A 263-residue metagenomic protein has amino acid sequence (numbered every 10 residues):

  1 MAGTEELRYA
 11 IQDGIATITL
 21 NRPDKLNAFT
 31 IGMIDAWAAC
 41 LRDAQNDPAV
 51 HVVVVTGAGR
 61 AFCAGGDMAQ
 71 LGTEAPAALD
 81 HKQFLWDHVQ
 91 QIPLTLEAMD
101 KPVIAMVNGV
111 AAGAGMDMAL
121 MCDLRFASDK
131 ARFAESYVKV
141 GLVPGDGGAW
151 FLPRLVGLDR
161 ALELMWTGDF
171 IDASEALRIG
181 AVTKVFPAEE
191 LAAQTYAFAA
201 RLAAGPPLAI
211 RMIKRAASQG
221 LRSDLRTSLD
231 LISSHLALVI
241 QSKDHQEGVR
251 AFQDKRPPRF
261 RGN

Functional and structural regions predicted by a protein language model:
M1-A58, L94: Conserved CoA-thioester-binding segment of acyl-CoA-metabolizing enzymes
I18, R22, W37, V55 (+7 more regions): Terminal peptide-recognition signature
D24, G32-M33, D67-G72, M118-M121 (+2 more regions): Short, glycine/charged-enriched secondary-structure capping and boundary segments
M33-A36, L85-H88, L191, I232: Hydrophobic alpha-helical membrane-association signature
G57-T95, A111, G141, G220 (+1 more regions): Glycine- (often His-adjacent) and acidic-residue-rich active-site loop that binds/positions the CoA thioester
W86-P93, A199, A217, L229-I232 (+1 more regions): Hydrophobic alpha-helical core bundles mediating ligand binding, dimerization, or RNAP-core interactions
L94-I210, S234-A237, Q241-R250, R256 (+1 more regions): Crotonase-fold acyl-CoA enzyme core
